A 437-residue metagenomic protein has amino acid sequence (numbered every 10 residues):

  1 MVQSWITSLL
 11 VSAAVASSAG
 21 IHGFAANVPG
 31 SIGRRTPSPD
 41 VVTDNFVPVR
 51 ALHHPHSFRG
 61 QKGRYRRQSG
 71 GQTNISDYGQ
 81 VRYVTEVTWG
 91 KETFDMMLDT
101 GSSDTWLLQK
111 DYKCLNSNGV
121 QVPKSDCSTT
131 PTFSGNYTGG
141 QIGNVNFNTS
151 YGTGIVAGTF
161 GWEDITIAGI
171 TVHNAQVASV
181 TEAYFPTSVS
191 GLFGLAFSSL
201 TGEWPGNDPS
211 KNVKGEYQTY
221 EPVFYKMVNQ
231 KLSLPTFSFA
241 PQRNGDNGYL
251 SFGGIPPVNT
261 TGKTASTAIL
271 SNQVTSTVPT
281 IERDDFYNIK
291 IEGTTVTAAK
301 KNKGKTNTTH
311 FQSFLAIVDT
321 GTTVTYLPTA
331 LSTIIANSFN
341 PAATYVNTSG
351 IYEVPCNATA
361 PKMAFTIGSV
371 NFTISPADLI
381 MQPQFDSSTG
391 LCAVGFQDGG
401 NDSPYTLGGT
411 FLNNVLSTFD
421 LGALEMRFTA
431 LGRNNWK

Functional and structural regions predicted by a protein language model:
V2-M96, K124-T129, Y137-Q141, G154 (+4 more regions): Disordered propeptide/prodomain
A19-D44, P48, E182, A364-K437: Aspartic protease catalytic domain
D77-T181, P186-S188, A360, S369: Signature of the N-terminal lobe/flap region of pepsin-like aspartyl proteases
V87-W89, D95-D99, T105-L107, L192 (+4 more regions): Short hydrophobic beta-strand that contains or immediately precedes a catalytic carboxylate
G101, G253-V258, T264, N307 (+1 more regions): Extracytoplasmic, non-cytosolic globular domains
Y112-I142, N212, T261, T267-N272 (+1 more regions): Cytochrome P450 catalytic domain signature, combining two hallmark sequence patches
E221-P257: Extended, H/D-rich, highly charged conserved domains that either
G245-S313: Flexible, small-/acidic-enriched active-site or ligand-binding loops
